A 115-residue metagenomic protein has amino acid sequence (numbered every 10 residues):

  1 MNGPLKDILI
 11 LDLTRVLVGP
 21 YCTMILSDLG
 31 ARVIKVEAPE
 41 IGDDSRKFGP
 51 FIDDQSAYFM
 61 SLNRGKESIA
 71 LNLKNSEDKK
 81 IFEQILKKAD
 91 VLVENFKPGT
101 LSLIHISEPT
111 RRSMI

Functional and structural regions predicted by a protein language model:
M1-S107: N-terminal helix-loop segment corresponding to the beta1-alpha1 unit of nucleotide/adenylate-binding folds
E108-R111, I115: Positively charged, low-complexity/disordered segments
